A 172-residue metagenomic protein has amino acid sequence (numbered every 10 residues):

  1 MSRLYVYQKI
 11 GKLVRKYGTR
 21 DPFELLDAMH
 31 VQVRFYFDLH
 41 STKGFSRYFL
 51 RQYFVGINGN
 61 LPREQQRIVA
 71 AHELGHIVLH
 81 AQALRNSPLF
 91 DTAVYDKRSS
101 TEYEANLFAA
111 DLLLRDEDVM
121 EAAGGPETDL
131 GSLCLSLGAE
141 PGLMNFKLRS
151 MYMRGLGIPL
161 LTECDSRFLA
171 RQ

Functional and structural regions predicted by a protein language model:
M1-Q172: Active-site hotspot residues in diverse enzymes, especially metal/ion-binding acidic/histidine motifs
